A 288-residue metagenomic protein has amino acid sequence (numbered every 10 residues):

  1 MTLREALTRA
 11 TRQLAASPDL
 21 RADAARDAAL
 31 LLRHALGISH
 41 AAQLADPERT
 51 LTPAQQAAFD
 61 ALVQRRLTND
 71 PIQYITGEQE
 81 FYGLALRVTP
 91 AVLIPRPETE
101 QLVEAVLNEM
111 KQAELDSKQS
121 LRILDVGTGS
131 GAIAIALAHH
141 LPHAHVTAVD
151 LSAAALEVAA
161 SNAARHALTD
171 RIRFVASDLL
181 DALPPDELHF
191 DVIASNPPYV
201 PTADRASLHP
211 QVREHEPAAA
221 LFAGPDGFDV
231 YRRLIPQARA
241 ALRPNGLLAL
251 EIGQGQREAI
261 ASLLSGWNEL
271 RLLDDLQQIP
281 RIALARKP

Functional and structural regions predicted by a protein language model:
M1-Q43, L51: Non-catalytic accessory regions of SAM-dependent methyltransferases
L14, M110, A163, A238 (+1 more regions): Conserved hydrophobic residues forming the short capping helix/wall of the S-adenosyl-L-methionine
L30-E109: Conserved AdoMet
L31, N69, T99, I133 (+6 more regions): Residue-level signal for inorganic ion chemistry
T76, A176-S177, I252, D274: Short loop/edge segments at beta-strand edges and connector loops that shape dinucleotide/nucleotide cofactor-binding
E98-S207: Conserved SAM/SAH cofactor-binding pocket of Class I
Y199-D229: Mobile active-site "lid"/loop adjacent to the S-adenosyl-L-methionine
P225-A285: Conserved Class I SAM-dependent methyltransferase catalytic core
